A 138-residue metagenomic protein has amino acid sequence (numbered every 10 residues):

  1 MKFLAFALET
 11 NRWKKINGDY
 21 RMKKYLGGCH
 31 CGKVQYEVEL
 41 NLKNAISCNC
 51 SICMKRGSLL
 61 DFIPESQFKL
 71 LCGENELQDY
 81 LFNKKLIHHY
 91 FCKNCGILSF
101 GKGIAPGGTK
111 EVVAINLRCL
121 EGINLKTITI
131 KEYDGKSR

Functional and structural regions predicted by a protein language model:
W13-G28, K33-R138: A short Gly-Trp-Pro
